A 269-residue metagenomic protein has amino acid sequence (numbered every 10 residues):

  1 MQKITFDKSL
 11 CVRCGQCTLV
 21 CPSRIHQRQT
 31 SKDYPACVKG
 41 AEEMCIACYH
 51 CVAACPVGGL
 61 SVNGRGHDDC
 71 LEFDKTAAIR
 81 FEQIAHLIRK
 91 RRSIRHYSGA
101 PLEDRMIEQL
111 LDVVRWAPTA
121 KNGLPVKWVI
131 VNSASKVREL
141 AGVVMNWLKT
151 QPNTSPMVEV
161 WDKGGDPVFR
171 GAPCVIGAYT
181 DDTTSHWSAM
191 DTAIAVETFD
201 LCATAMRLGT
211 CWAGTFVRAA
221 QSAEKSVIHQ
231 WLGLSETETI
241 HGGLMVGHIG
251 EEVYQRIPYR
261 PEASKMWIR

Functional and structural regions predicted by a protein language model:
M1-R269: Acidic, surface-exposed loops and disordered segments
